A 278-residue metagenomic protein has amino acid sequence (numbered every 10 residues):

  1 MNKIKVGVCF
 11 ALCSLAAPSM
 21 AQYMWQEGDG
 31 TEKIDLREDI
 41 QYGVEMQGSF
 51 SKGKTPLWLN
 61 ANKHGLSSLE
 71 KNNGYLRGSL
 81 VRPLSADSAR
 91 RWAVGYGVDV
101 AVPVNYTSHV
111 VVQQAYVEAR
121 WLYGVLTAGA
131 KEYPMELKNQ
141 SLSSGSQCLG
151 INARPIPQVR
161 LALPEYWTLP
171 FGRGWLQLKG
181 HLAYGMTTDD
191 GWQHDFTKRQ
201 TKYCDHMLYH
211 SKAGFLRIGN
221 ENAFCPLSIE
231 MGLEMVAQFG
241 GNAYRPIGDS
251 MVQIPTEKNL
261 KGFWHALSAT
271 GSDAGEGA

Functional and structural regions predicted by a protein language model:
Y23-G74, D87-V98, G180-Y184: Transmembrane beta-strand segments of Gram-negative outer membrane beta-barrel proteins
Q26-I40, R82-G95, R120-G124, Y166-G180 (+1 more regions): Short loop/turn motifs that connect adjacent beta-strands in outer-membrane beta-barrel proteins
M46-K54, R82-L84, V100-V104, W121-Y123 (+4 more regions): Transmembrane beta-strands of outer-membrane beta-barrel pores
G53-A61, T107-V111, K138-G145, D190-R199 (+1 more regions): Outer-membrane beta-barrel translocator domains and adjoining extracellular loop/strand segments of Gram-negative
A61-L66, D99-P103, S144-L149, T197-K202: Extracellular loop and loop/strand-boundary signature of outer-membrane beta-barrel proteins
S68-L76, H109-Q113, N152-A162, H206-L216: Residues that define the transmembrane beta-barrel architecture of outer-membrane proteins
L76-R82, A115-A119, A128, V159-E165 (+2 more regions): Residues on the lipid-exposed face of transmembrane beta-strands in outer-membrane beta-barrel proteins
P164-A278: Signature for the C-terminal beta-barrel architecture of outer-membrane proteins
